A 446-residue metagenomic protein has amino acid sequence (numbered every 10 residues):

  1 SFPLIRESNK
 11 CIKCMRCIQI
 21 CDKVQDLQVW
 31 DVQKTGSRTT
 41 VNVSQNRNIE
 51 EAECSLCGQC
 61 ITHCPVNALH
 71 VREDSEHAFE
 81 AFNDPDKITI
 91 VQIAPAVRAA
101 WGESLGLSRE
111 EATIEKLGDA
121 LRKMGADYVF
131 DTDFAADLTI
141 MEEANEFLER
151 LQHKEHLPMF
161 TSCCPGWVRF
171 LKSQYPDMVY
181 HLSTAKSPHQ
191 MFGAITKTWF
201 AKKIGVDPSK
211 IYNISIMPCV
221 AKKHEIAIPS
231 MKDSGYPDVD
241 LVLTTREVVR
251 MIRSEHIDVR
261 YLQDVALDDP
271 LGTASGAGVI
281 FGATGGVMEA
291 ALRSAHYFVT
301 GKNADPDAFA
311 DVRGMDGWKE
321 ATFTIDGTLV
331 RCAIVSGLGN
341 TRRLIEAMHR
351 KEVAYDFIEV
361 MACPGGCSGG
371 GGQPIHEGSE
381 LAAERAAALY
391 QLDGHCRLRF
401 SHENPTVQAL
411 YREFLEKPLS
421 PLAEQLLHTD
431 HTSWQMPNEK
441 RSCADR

Functional and structural regions predicted by a protein language model:
S1-R47, V335-L338, L344-I345: Ferredoxin-type iron-sulfur electron-transfer modules and their immediate structural context
R6, I12-R16, I49-Q59, E155 (+1 more regions): Flanking scaffold residues of small Cys/His-coordinated metal-binding clusters
C11-C17, C21, C54-C60, C64 (+3 more regions): Short cysteine clusters
C17, V24-D26, C60, P65 (+4 more regions): Short loop/turn motifs at secondary-structure junctions
Q19-D22, D26-V29, T62-P65, L69 (+4 more regions): Short functional micro-motifs and their immediate structural scaffolds
K34-N42, I49-G58, A68-N83, R385: Terminal amphipathic helices with adjacent charged low-complexity linkers/tails
S44, I49-E50, D177-L182: Glycine-rich tight-turn/loop motif centered on a GG-T
V71-R446: Iron-sulfur-associated redox domains of electron-transfer enzymes in respiratory and anaerobic energy metabolism
